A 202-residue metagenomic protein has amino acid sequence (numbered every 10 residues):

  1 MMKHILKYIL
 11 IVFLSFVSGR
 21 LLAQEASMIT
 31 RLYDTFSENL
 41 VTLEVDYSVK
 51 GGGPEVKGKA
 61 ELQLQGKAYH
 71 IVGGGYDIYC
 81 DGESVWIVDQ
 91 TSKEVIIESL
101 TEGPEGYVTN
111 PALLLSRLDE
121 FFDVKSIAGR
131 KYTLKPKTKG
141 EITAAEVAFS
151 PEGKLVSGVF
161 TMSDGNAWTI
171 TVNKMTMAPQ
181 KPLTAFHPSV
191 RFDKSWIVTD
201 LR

Functional and structural regions predicted by a protein language model:
M2-I9, G19: Bacterial N-terminal signal peptides that target proteins for export
V12-L22: Hydrophobic h-region of N-terminal signal peptides that target proteins for export in Gram-negative bacteria
R20-V56, Q65-K67, P188-R202: N-terminal leader/targeting segments and the immediate start of mature chains
Q24, A128-R130, T138-A144, E152-R202: Non-transmembrane domains of secretory- and envelope-associated proteins
V45-V49, H70-G74, K131-T138, S157-T161: Short beta-strand segments that buttress and anchor functional surface loops
E61-V108, W168: An acidic-aromatic
L62-H70, Y79-S84, I127-G129, A148-V156 (+1 more regions): Short, solvent-exposed coil/turn segments at beta-strand boundaries
L100-R130: Flexible, surface-exposed loop/linker segments and immediately adjacent secondary-structure boundaries
